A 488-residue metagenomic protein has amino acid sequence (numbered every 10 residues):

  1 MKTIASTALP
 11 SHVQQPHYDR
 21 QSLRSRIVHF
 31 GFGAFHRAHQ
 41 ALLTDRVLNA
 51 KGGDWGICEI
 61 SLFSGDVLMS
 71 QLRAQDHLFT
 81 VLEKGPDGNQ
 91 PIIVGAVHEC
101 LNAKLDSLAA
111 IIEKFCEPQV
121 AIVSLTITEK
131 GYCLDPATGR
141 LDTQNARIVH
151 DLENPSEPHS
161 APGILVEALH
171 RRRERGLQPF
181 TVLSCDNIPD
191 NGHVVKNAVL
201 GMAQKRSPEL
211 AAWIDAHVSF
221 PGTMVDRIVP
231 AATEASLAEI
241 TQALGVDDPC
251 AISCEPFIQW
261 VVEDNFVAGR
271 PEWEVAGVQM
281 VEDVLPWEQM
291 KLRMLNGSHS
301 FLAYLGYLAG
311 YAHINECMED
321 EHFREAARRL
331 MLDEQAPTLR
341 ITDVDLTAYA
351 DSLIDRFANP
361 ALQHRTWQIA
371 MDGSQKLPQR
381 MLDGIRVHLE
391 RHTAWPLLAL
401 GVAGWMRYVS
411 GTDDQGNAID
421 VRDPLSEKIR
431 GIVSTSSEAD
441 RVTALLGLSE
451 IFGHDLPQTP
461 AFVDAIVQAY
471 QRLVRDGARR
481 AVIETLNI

Functional and structural regions predicted by a protein language model:
M1-I488: Substrate/ligand-engaging "lid" and interaction regions
